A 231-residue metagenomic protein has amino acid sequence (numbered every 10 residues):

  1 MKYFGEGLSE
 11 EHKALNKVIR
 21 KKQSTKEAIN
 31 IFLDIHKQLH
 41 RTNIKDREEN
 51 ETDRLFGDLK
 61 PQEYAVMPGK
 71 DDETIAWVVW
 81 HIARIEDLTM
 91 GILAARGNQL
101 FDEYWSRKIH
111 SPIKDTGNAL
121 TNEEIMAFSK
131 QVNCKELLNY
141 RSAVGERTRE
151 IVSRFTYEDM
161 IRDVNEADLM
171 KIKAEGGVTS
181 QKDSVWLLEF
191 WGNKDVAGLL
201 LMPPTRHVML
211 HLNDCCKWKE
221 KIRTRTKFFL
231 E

Functional and structural regions predicted by a protein language model:
M1-N50: Terminal targeting/low-complexity segments that flank the catalytic cores of oxidoreductases
M1-R20, Q62-A119, E146-S153, E166-E231: Short, contiguous alpha-helical
L39-P61, Q181-K182: Short, contiguous, well-structured surface segments enriched in hydrophobic/aromatic residues
N43-R47, Y140, L200-P203, H207: Short, contiguous, pocket-lining structural segments that sit at or immediately flank catalytic/ligand-binding sites
N118-A127: Cytochrome P450 catalytic-domain helical core, especially the substrate-recognition surface and oxygen-activation
F128-N139: A short, structured beta-strand-centered segment in the mid-to-C-terminal lobe of catalytic cores from group-transfer
R141-G145: Alpha-helical segment that forms one wall of the substrate-binding/catalytic cleft in peptidoglycan-active domains
R154-I161: Proline-centered turn/helix-capping motifs that create local helix->coil transitions or kinks
